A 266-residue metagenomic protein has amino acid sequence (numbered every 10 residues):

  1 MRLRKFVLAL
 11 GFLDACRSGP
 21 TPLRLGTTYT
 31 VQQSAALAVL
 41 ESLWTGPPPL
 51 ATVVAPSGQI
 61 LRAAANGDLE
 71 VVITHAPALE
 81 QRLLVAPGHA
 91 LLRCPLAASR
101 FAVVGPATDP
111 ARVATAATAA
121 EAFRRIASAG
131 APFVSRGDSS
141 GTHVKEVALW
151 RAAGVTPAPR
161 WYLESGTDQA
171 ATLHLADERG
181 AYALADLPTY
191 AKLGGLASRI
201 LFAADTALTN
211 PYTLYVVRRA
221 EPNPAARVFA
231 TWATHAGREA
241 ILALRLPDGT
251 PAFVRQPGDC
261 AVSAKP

Functional and structural regions predicted by a protein language model:
M1-V7: Bacterial N-terminal signal peptides that target proteins for export
L10-G11: Processing junctions and N-termini across compartments
D14-A15: C-terminal motif of bacterial Sec signal peptides marking the signal peptidase cleavage site
S18-P47, G58, R62-D68, A76-P77 (+3 more regions): Exported/periplasmic ABC-transporter solute-binding proteins
L50: Hydrophobic anchor at the start of a short beta-strand that flanks the dinucleotide cofactor-binding loop
E70-V71, L91-V103: Short, glycine-/small- and polar/acidic-enriched structural segments that line small-molecule recognition paths
L84-L92: Hydrophobic/aromatic-rich structural module bridging two neighboring secondary-structure elements via a short loop
